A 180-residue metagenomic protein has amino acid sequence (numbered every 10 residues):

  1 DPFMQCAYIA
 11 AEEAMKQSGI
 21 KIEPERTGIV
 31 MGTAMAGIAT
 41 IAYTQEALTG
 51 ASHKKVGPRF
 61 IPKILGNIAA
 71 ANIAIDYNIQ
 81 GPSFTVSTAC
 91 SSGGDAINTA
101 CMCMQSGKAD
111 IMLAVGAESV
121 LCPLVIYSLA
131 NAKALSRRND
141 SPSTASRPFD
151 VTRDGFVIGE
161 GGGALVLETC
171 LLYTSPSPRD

Functional and structural regions predicted by a protein language model:
D1-T88, A117-S128: Conserved beta-ketoacyl condensing-enzyme motif
A7-G19, A74-Y77, P82-E118, F156-L172: Active-site-proximal alpha-helical scaffold in enzymes
R26-V30, D110-A114, S146-P148: Short glycine-aspartate micro-motif
T33, C90-S92, S177: Short linear Ser/Thr-Pro motifs
T40-A42, K108, S175: Intrinsic structural disorder
G50-G57, N98, M102, S119-L172: Glycine-/small-residue-rich "gating" segment that lines the acyl/pantetheine channel and substrate pocket
Y173-D180: Conserved small/polar residues in nucleotide/adenosyl-binding loops
